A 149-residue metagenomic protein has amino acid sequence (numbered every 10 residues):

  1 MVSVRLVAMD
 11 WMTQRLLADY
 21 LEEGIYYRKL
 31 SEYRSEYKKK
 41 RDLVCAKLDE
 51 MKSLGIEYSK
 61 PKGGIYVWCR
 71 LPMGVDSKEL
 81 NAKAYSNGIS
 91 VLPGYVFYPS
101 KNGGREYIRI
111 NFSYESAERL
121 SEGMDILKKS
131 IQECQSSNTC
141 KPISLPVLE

Functional and structural regions predicted by a protein language model:
M1-E149: PLP-dependent class I/II
